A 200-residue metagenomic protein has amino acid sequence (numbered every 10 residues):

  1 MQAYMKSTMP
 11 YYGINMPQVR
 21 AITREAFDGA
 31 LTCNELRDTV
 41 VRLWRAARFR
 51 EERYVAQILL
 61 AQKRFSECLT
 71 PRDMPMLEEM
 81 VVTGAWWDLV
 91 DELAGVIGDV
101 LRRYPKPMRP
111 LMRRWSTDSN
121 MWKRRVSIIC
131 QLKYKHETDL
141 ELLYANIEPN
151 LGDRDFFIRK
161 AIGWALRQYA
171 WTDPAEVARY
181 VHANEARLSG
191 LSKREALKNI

Functional and structural regions predicted by a protein language model:
M1-I200: Alpha-helical scaffold domains
